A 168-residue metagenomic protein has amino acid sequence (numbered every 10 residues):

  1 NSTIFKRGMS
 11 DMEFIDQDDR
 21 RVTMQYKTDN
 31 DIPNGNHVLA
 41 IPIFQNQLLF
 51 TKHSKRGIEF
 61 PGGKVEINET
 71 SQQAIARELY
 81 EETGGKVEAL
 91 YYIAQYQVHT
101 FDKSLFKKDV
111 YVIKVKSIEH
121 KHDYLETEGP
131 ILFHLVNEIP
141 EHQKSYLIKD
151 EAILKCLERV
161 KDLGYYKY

Functional and structural regions predicted by a protein language model:
F5-L39: Acidic, metal-coordinating catalytic segment for phosphate/diphosphate chemistry, firing primarily on the Nudix
I32, V115-H120, K155-V160: Glycine-aromatic-enriched surface loops/turns that form tight recognition elements
P42-Q45, I113-V115: Active-site beta-strand termini and strand-to-loop segments that position acidic
I43-E81: Conserved Nudix-box catalytic region and its N-terminal flanking loop in Nudix hydrolases and closely related
V65-E88, Y96-K149: Unchanged
S145-Y168: Charged phosphate-binding loop/patch that engages nucleotide di/tri-phosphates or the phosphate backbone of nucleic
